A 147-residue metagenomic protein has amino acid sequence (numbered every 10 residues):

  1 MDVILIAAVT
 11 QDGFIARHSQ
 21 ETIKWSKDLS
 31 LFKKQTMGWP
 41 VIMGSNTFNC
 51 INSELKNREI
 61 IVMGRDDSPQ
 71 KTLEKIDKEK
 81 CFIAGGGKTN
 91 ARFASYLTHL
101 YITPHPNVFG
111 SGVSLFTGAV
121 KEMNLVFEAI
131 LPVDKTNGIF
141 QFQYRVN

Functional and structural regions predicted by a protein language model:
M1-N147: Enzymes that bind and transform nitrogen-containing heteroaromatic metabolites
